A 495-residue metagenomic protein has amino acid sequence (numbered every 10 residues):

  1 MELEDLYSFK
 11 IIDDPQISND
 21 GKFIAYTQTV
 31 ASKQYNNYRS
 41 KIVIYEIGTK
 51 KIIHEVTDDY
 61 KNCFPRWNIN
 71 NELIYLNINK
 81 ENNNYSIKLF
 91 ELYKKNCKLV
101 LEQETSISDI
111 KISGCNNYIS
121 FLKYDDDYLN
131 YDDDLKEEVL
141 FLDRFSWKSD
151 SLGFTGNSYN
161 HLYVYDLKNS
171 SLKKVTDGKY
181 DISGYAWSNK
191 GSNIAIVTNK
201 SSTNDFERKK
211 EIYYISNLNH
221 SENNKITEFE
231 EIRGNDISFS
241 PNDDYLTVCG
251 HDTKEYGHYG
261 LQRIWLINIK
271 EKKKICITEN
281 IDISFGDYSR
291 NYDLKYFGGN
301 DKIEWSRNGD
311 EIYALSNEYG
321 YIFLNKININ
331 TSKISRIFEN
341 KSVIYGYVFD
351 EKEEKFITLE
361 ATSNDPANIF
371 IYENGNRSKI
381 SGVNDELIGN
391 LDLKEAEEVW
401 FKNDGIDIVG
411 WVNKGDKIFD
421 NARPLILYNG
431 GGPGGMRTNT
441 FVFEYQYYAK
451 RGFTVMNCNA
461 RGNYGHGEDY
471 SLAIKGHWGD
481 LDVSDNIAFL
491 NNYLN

Functional and structural regions predicted by a protein language model:
E4-S40: Beta-strand-rich domains and repeat architectures in extracellular enzymes and scaffolds, especially beta-propellers
F9-I24, T57-I74, E104-L122, S149-F154 (+6 more regions): Conserved beta-propeller blade repeats
Q34-S40, K80-Y85, G153-Y159, N204-K210 (+3 more regions): Short, solvent-exposed loop/turn segments at conserved positions within beta-propeller repeat blades
R39-S40, Y124-Y163, K210-E211, L261-I267 (+3 more regions): Predominantly five- to eight-bladed beta-propeller fold
I47-K50, E91-K95, D166-S170, S216-H220 (+3 more regions): Short loop/turn segments that connect beta-strands within beta-propeller blades
I53-V56, K98-L101, K173-T176, N223-T227 (+3 more regions): Beta-propeller fold detector
N83-N117, L122-F154, Y159: Asp-box/WD-like beta-propeller blade repeats and closely related beta-sheet repeat scaffolds
I283, V383-N495: Cap/lid segment of the alpha/beta-hydrolase catalytic domain
